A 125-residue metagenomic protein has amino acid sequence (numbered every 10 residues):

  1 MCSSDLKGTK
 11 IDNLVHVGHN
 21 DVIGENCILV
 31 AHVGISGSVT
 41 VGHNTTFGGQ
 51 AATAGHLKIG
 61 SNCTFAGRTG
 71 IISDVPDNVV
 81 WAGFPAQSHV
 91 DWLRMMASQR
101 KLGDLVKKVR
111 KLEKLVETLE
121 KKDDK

Functional and structural regions predicted by a protein language model:
S4-S88: Structural signal for interior beta-strand "rungs" in well-ordered beta-sheet cores of soluble enzyme domains
Q87-K125: Long, leucine- and charge-enriched amphipathic alpha-helices that form heptad-repeat coiled-coil/leucine-zipper-like
